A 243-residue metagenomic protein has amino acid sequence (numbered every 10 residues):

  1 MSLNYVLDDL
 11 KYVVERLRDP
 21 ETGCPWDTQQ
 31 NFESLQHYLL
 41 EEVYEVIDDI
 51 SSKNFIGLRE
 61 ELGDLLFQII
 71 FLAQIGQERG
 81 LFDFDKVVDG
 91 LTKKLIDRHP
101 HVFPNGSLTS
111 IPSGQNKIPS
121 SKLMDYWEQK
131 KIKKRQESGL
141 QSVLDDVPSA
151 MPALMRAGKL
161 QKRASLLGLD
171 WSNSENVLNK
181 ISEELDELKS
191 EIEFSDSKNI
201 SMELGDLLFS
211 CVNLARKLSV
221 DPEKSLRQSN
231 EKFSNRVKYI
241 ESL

Functional and structural regions predicted by a protein language model:
M1-E61, F67-L204, L208-L243: Flexible "arm" and connector segments at domain edges
